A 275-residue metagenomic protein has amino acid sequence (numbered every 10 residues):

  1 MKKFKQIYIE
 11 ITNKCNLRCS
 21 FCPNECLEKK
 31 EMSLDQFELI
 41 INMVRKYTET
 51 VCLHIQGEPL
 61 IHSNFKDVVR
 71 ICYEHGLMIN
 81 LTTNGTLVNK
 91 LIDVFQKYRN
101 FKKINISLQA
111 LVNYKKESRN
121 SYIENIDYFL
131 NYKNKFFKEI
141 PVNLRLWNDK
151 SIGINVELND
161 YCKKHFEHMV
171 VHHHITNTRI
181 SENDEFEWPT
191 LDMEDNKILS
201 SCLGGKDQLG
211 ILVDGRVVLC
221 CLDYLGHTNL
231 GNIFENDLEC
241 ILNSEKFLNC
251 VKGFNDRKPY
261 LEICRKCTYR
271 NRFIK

Functional and structural regions predicted by a protein language model:
M1-K103, K115-N120, I274: Conserved alpha-helical substructure of the radical SAM core
K3-I7, R18, D207, R216 (+1 more regions): A generic secondary-structure signal marking the coil-to-beta-strand transition
I9, N13-N16, N196, K258-L261: Processing junctions and N-termini across compartments
T12, T48-T50, T82-T86, T176-T178 (+3 more regions): Residue-identity detector for threonine
K14, F21, S201-G204, K266: Short, cysteine/histidine-rich loop/knuckle motifs that typically chelate Zn2+
R18, C22, K258-K275: Cysteine-cluster motifs in flexible loop/terminal segments that predominantly coordinate metals
M32, H75-M78, K97-D256, Y260 (+1 more regions): Radical SAM enzyme [4Fe-4S]-AdoMet core and its adjacent flexible, acidic and glycine-rich loops/tails across
G57, T83-G85, A110, N148 (+1 more regions): Short, flexible loop/turn elements at secondary-structure junctions
